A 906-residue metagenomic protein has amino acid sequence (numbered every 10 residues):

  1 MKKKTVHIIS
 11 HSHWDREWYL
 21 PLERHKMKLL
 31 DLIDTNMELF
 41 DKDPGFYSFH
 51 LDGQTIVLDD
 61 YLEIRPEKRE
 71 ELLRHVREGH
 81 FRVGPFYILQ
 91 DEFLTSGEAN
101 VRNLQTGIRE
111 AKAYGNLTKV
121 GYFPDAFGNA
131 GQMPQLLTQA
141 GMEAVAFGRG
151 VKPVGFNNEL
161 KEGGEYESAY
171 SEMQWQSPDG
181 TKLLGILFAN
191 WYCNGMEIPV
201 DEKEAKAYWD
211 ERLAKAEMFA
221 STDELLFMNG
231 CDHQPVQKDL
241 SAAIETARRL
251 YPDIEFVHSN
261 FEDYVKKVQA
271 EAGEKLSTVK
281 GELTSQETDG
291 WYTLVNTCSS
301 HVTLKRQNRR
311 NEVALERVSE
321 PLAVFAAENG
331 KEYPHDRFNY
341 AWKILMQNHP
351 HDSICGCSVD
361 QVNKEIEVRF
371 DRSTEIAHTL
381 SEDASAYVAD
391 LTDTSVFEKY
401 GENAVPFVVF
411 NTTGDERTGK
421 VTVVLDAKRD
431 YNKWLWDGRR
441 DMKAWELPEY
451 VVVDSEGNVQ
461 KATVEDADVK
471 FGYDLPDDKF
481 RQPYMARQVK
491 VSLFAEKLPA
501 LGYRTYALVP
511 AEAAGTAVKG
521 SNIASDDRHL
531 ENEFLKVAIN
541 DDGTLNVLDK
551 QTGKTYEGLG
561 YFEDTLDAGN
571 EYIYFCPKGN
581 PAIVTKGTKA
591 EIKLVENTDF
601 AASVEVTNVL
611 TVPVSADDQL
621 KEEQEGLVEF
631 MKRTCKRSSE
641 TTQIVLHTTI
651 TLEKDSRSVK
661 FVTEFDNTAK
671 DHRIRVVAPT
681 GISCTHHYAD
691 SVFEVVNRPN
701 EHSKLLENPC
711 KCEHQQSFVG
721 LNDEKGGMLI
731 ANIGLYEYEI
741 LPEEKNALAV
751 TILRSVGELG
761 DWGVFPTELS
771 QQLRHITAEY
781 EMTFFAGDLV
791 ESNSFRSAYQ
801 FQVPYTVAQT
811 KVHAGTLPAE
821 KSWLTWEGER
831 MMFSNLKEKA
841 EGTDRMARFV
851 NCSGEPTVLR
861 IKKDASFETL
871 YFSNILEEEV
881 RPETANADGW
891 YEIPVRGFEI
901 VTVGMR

Functional and structural regions predicted by a protein language model:
M1-E98, R102, E110-K112, Q139 (+4 more regions): N-terminal catalytic cores of secreted or lumenal carbohydrate-active enzymes
K2-T5, P44-S48, R77-R82, Y114-K119 (+4 more regions): Loop/turn elements at helix/coil->beta-strand transitions in domains of secreted/extracellular proteins
I8-Y19, R24, P178-V396, V408-G414 (+3 more regions): Catalytic grooves of carbohydrate-active enzymes
D15-K28, D52-L62, P85-N100, L117-G128 (+3 more regions): The substrate-binding groove and active-site-proximal loops of carbohydrate-active enzymes, especially glycoside
L32-T35, E63-H75, R102-N103, G131 (+2 more regions): Alpha-helical scaffolding within the catalytic cores of extracellular/periplasmic polymer-degrading hydrolases
E70-G79, A130-G195: Surface-exposed loop and adjacent secondary-structure segments within mature catalytic domains
N100-Q139, E211-L226: CE4/NodB-like, metal-dependent polysaccharide N-deacetylase domain that modifies extracellular/periplasmic N-acetylated
M133-Q139, A144-G150, S171, M196-I198 (+8 more regions): C-terminal (or distal) subdomains of carbohydrate-active enzymes
